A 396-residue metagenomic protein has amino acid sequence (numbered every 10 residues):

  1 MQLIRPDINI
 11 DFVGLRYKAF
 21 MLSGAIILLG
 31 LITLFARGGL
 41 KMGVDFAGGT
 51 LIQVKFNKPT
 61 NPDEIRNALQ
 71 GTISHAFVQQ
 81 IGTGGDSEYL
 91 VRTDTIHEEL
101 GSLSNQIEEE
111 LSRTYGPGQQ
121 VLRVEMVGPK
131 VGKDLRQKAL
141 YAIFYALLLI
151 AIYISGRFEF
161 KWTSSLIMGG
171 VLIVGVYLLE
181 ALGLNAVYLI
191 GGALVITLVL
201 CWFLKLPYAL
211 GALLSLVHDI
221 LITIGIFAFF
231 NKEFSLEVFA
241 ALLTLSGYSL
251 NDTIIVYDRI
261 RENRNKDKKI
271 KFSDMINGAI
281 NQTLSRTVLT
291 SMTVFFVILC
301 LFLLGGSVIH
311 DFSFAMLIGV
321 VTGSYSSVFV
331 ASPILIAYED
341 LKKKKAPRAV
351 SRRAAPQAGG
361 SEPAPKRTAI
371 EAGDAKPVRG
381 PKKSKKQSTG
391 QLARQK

Functional and structural regions predicted by a protein language model:
M1-K396: A structural signal for conserved, well-ordered secondary-structure elements that form binding/interaction cores
